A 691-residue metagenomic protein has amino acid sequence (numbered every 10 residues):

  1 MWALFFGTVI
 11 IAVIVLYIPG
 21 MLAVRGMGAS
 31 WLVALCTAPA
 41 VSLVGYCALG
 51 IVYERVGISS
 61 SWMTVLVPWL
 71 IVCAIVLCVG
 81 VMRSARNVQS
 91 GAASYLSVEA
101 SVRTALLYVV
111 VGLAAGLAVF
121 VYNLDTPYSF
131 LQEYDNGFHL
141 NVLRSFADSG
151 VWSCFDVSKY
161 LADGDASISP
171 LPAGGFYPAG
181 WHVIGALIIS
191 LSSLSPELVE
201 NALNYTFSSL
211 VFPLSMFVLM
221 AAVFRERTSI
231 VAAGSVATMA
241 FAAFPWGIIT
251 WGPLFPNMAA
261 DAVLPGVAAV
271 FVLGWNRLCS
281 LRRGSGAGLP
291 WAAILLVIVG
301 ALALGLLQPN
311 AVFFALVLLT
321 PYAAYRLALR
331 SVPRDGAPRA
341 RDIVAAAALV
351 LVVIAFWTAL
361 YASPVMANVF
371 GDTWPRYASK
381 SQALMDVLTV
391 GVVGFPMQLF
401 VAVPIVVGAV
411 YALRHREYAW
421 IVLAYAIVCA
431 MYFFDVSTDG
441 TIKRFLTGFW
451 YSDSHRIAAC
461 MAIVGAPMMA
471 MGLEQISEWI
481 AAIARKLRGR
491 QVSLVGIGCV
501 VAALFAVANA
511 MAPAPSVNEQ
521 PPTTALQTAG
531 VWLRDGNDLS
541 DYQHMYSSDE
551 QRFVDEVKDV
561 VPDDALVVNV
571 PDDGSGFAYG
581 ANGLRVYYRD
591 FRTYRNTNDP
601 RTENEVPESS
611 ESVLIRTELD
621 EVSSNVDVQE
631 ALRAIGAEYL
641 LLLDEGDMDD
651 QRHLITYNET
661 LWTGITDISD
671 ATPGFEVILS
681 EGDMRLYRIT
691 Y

Functional and structural regions predicted by a protein language model:
M1-E99: Membrane-embedded, hydrophobic transmembrane alpha-helices
I11, Y17, F505-Y691: Extracytoplasmic
A23-C36, G80-S94, F271-A293, A324-R341 (+1 more regions): Membrane-interface junctions at the ends of membrane-embedded or membrane-associated helices
V44-L49, L117-L124, S149, V231-T250 (+5 more regions): Membrane-interface helix-loop junctions at the exits of transmembrane helices
V56-T64, T126-Y134, S193, W246-A259 (+3 more regions): Membrane-helix boundary/interfacial segments in multi-pass membrane proteins
L113-A262, R282-R283, W532-H544: Active-site lumenal/periplasmic loops and adjacent helix-entry segments of GT-C-fold, multi-pass membrane
G284-P309: Membrane-interface alpha helices of multi-pass inner-membrane proteins
A323-A324, Q398-V422: Hydrophobic, aromatic-rich transmembrane alpha-helices and their immediate juxtamembrane boundary segments
